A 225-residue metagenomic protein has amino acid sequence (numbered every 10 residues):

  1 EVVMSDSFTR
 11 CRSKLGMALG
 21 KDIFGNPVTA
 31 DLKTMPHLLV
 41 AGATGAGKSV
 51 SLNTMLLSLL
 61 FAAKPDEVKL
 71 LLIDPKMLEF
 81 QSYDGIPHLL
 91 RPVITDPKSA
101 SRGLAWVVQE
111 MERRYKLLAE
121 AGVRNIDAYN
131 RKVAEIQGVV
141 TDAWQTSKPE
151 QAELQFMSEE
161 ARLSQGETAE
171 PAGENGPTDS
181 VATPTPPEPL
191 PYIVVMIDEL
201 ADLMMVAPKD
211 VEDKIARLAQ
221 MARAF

Functional and structural regions predicted by a protein language model:
V2, D6-Q137, D142-K148, E153-T168 (+2 more regions): P-loop NTPase catalytic phosphate-binding loop
